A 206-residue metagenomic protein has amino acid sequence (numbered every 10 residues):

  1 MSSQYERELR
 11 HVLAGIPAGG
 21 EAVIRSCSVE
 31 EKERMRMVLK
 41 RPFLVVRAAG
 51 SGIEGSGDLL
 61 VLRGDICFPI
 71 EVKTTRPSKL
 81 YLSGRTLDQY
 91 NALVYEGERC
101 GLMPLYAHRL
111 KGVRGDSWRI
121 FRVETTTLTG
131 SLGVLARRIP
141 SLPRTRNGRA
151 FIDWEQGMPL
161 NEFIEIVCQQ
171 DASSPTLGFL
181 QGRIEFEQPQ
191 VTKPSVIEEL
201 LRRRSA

Functional and structural regions predicted by a protein language model:
M1-G50: Acidic-basic catalytic patches of nuclease active cores, encompassing PD-(D/E)XK and other metal-cofactor nuclease
A18-A22, Y95-P104, L128-G130: Structural alpha-beta junctions
L44, F68-K79: Short, basic, glycine/proline-bearing loop/turn elements
G52-P69: Active-site beta-strand-loop-beta-strand hairpin of nuclease catalytic cores that positions key catalytic residues
G57, Y81, D116-I120: A short acidic (Asp/Glu
T75-R114: Short, charged, amphipathic alpha-helix that recurs within catalytic cores of restriction-modification and other
M103-L105, R109-S173, G178-L180, E187 (+2 more regions): Domain-level recognition of nuclease-like catalytic cores that cleave nucleotide substrates
V196-A206: Long, low-complexity, intrinsically disordered segments
